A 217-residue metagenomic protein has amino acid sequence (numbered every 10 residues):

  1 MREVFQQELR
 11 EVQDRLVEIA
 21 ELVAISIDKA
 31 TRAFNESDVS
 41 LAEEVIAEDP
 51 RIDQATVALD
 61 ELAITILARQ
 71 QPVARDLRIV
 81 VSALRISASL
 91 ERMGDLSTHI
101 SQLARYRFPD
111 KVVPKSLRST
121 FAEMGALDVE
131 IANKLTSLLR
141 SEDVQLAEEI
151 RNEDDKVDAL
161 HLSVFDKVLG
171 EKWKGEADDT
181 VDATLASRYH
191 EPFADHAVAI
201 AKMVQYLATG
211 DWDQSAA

Functional and structural regions predicted by a protein language model:
M1-A217: Cytosolic, long alpha-helical scaffolding segments
